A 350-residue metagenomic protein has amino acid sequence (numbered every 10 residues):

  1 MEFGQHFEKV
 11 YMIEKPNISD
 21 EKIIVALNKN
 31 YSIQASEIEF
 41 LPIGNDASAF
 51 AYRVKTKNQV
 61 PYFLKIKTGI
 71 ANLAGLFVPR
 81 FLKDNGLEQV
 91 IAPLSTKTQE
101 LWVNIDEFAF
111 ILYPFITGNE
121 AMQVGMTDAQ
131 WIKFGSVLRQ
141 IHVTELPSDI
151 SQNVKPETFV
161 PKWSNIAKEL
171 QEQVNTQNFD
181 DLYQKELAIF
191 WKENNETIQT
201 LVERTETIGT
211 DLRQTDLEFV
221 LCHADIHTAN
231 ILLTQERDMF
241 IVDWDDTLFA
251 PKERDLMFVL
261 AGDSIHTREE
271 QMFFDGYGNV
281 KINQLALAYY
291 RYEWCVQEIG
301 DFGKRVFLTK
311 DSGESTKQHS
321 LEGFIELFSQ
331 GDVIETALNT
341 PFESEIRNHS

Functional and structural regions predicted by a protein language model:
E2-E39: Juxta-kinase regulatory segment immediately upstream of eukaryotic protein kinase catalytic domains
I33-T56: ATP-binding glycine-rich phosphate-binding loop
A47-K55, F63-L64, P93, E203-L256 (+1 more regions): Active-site acidic catalytic loop and adjacent metal/ATP-binding pocket of ATP-dependent phosphoryl transfer enzymes
K57-N153: ATP-binding pocket architecture of kinase catalytic cores
F110-V124, E172-Q184, V296-E314: A glycine-centered beta->alpha junction motif in the catalytic cores of kinase/phosphotransferase enzymes
V124, D128-K192: A cross-family kinase active-site recognition segment
Q173, G300-S350: ATP/Mg2+ or Mg2+-diphosphate-binding catalytic cores that bind nucleotide phosphates or diphosphates via glycine-rich
K252-L285, Y292-K310, S320-F328: Active-site activation/catalytic loop segments of kinase-like enzymes and analogous catalytic loops in related
